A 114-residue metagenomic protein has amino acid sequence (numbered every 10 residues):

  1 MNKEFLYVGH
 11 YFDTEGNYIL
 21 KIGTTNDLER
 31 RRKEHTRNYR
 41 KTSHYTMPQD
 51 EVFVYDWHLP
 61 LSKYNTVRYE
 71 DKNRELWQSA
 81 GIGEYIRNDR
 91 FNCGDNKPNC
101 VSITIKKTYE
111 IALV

Functional and structural regions predicted by a protein language model:
M1-V114: Non-catalytic accessory segments flanking enzymatic or RNA/DNA-binding domains
